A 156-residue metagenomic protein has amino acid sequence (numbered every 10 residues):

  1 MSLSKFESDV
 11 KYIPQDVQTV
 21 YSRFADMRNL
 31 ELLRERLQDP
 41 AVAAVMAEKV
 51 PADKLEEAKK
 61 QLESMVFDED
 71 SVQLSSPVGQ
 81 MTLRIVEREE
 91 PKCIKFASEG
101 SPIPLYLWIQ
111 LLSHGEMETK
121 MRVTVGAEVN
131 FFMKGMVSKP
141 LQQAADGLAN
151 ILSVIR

Functional and structural regions predicted by a protein language model:
M1-S64: Hydrophobic ligand-binding cavity/cleft-lining segments
K5-S8, V78-L83, I103-W108: Short, surface-exposed coil-to-beta transition loops
P14-Q18, E87-P91, Q110-K120: A short, structured loop/turn motif at beta-sheet edges
V20-F24, L30, I85, F96 (+1 more regions): Hydrophobic pocket/interface hotspot
D26, I85, V137-L141, I151-R156: Acidic/histidine-enriched, beta-strand-rich ligand/metal-binding domains
L33-R36, D68, M81, R88-K95 (+4 more regions): Eukaryotic helix-grip
V42-A97: Glycine-rich portal/gate segments that line the openings of hydrophobic small-molecule binding cavities
K95-A144, N150: Beta-strand/loop substructures that line and gate deep hydrophobic ligand-binding cavities in soluble
